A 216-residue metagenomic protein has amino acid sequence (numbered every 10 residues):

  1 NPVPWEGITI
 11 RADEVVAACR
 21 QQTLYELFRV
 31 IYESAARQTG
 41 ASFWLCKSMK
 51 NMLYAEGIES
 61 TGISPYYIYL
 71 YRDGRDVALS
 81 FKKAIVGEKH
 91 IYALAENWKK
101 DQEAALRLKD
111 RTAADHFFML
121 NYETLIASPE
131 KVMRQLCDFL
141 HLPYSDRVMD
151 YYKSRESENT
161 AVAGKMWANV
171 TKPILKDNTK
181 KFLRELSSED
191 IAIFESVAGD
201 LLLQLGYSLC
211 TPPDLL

Functional and structural regions predicted by a protein language model:
N1-C46, L175: PAPS-dependent sulfation machinery
D13-V16, Q21-Q22, K82-I85, Q102 (+2 more regions): PAPS-dependent sulfotransferases, especially Golgi type II membrane carbohydrate sulfotransferases
L45-K47, Y69, M119-N121, V148-Y152: Short beta-strand segments
K47-K50, G57-K82, F194: Conserved phosphate-donor/acceptor-positioning beta-strand/loop module used by diverse small-molecule
K50-L53, D73-V77, A84, T124-A127 (+2 more regions): Short, solvent-exposed loop/turn segments at secondary-structure junctions
G57-G62, M119-Y144, V170-P173, F194: PAPS/PAP-binding and catalytic site of the sulfotransferase fold
P65, D115-F117: Short, conserved active-site loop motifs that form the nucleotide-linked donor/cofactor pocket
I68, D76-K100: A glycine- and Lys/Arg-enriched "phosphate-lid" helix/loop adjacent to the NTP-binding pocket of small-molecule kinases
